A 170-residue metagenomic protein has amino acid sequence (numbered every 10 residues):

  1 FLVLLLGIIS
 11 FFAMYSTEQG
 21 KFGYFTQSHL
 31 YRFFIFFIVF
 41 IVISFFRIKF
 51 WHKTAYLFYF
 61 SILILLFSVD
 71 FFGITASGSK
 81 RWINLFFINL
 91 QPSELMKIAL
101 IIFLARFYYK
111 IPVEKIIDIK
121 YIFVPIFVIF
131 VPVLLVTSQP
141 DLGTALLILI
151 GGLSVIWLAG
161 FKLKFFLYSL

Functional and structural regions predicted by a protein language model:
L2-I8, F12-L170: Hydrophobic alpha-helical transmembrane segments of multi-pass inner membrane proteins, especially in bacterial systems
